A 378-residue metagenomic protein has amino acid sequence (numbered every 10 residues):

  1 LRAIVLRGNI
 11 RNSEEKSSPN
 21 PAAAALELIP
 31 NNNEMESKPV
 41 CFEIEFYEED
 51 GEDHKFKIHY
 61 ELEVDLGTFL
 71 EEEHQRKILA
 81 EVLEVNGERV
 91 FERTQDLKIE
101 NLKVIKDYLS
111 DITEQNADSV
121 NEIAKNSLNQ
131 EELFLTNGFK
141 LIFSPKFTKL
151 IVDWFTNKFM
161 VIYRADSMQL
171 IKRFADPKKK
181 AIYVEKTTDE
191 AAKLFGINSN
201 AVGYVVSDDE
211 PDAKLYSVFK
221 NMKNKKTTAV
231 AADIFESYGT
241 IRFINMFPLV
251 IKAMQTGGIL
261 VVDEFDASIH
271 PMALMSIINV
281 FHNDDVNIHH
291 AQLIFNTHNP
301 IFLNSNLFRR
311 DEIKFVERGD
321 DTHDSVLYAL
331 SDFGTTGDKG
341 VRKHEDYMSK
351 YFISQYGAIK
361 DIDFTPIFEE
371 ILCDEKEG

Functional and structural regions predicted by a protein language model:
L1-K57: Conserved P-loop NTP-binding catalytic core
L1-N9, Y216-G357: Switch/communication elements of ASCE P-loop NTPase nucleotide-binding domains
N31-K38, V205-A213, G319-D320: Short, ordered beta-strand-loop transition motifs
E43-Y47, E61-D65, V82, V218 (+1 more regions): Residue-level recognition of well-ordered beta-strand positions that form the cores of beta-sheet-rich folds across
I44-D53, L83-V85, F219-K225, R318-D320: Short acidic, glycine-rich loop/turn motifs
E48, V64-T68, V206, E317-D320: Short, low-complexity Ser/Thr-rich regulatory SLiMs
D50-V202: Electropositive, glycine-dotted interaction segments that contact anionic polymers or phosphate-rich ligands
I162-F235, Q355-I362, P366, I371-G378: Extended helical coiled-coil dimerization/tether regions that scaffold and oligomerize large DNA-maintenance assemblies
